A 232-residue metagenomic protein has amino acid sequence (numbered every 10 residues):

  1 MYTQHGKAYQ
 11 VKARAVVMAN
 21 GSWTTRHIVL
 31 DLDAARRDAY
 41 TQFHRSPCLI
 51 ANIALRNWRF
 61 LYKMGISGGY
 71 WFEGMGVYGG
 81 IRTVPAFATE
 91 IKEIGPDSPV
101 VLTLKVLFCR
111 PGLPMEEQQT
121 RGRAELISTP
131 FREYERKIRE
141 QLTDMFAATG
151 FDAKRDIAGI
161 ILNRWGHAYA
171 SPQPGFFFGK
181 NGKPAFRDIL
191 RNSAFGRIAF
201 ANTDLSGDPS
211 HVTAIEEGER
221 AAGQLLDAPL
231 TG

Functional and structural regions predicted by a protein language model:
T3-E73: Glycine-rich loop(s) and the adjacent beta-strand/alpha-helix scaffold that form part
T3-G6, A54, F60-G232: Conserved flavin/dinucleotide-binding core of flavoenzymes
